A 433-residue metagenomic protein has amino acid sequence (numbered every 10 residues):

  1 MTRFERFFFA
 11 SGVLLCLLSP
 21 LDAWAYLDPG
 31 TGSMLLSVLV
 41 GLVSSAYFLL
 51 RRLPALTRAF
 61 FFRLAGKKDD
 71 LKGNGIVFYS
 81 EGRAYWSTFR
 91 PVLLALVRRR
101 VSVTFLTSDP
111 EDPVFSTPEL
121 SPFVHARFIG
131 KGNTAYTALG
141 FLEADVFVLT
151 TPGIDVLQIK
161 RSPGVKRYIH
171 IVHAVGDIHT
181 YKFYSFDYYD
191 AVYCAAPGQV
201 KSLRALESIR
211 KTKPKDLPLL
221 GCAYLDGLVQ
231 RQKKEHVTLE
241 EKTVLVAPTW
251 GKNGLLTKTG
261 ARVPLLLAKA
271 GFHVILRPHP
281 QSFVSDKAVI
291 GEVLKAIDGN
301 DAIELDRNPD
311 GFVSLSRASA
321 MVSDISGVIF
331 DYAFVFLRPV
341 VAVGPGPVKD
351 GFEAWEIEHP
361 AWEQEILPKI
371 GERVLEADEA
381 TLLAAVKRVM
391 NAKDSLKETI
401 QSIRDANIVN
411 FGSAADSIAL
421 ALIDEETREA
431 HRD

Functional and structural regions predicted by a protein language model:
M1-A23: N-terminal secretory/membrane targeting signals
S37-G41, S45-Y136, R428-R432: N-terminal pre-catalytic "stem/leader" segment of glycosyltransferase-like enzymes
P110, V114-P122, K269-L305: Catalytic donor nucleotide-activated moiety binding site of glycosyltransferases and closely related
L120-S185: Extended catalytic core of nucleotide-activated donor transferases of GT-like folds
S185-L256, P280-F283, H431: A nucleotide-sugar donor-handling region in carbohydrate enzymes
P214, G327-S402, A406: Catalytic binding pocket for nucleotide-activated donors in carbohydrate/polymer assembly enzymes
A288-F330: Donor nucleotide-activated moiety binding/catalytic core segment of transferases that use nucleotide-activated donors
N410-D433: C-terminal alpha-helical cap of glycosyltransferases
